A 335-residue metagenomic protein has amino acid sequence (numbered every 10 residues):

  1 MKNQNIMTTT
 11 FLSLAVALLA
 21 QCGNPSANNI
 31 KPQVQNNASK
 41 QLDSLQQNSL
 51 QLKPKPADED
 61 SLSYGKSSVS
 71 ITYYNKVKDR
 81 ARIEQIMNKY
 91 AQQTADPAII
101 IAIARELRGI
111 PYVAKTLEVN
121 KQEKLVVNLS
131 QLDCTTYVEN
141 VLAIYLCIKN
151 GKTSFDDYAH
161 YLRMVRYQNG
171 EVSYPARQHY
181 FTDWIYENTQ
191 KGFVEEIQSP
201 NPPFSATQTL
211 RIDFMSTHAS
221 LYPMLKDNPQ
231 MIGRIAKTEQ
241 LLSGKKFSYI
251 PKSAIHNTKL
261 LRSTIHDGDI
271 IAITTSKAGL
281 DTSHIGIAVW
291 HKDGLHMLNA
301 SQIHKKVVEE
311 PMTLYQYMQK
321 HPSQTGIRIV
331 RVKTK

Functional and structural regions predicted by a protein language model:
K2-T10: Bacterial N-terminal signal peptides that target proteins for export
A20-Q21: C-terminal motif of bacterial Sec signal peptides marking the signal peptidase cleavage site
S26-D43: Short, low-complexity, disordered segments immediately C-terminal to signal peptides in bacterial exported proteins
I110-K245, W290, N299-Q302: Acidic/His-rich structured neighborhood in mature extracellular/periplasmic domains
T264-I265: Short, well-ordered loop/turn sites that connect or cap secondary structure elements
I271-R331: C-terminal soluble interaction/assembly domains
